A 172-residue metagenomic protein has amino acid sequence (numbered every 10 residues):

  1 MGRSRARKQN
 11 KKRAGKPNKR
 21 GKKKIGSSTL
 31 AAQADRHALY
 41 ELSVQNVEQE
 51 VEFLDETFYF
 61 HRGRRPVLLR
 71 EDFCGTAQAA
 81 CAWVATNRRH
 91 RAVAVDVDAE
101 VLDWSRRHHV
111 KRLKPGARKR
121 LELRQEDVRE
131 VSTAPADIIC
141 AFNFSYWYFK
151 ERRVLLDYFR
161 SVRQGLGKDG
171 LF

Functional and structural regions predicted by a protein language model:
R65-G75: Conserved class I S-adenosyl-L-methionine
T76-R89: Conserved SAM-binding loop of SAM-dependent methyltransferases across substrates and taxa, primarily the Class I
R91-D96: Conserved SAM-binding motif I beta-strand of class I
D98-E100: Conserved SAM/SAH-binding beta-strand->alpha-helix loop
S105-R106: Conserved SAM-binding loop
L113-V128: Conserved SAM-binding strand-loop segment of SAM-dependent methyltransferases
R129-I139: A short acidic, Gly/Pro-enriched loop at the edge of an enzyme's catalytic core that lines a small-molecule cofactor
V154-K168: A short glycine-rich, Lys/Arg-flanked "PGG" loop and its adjoining helix->strand segment in the class I
